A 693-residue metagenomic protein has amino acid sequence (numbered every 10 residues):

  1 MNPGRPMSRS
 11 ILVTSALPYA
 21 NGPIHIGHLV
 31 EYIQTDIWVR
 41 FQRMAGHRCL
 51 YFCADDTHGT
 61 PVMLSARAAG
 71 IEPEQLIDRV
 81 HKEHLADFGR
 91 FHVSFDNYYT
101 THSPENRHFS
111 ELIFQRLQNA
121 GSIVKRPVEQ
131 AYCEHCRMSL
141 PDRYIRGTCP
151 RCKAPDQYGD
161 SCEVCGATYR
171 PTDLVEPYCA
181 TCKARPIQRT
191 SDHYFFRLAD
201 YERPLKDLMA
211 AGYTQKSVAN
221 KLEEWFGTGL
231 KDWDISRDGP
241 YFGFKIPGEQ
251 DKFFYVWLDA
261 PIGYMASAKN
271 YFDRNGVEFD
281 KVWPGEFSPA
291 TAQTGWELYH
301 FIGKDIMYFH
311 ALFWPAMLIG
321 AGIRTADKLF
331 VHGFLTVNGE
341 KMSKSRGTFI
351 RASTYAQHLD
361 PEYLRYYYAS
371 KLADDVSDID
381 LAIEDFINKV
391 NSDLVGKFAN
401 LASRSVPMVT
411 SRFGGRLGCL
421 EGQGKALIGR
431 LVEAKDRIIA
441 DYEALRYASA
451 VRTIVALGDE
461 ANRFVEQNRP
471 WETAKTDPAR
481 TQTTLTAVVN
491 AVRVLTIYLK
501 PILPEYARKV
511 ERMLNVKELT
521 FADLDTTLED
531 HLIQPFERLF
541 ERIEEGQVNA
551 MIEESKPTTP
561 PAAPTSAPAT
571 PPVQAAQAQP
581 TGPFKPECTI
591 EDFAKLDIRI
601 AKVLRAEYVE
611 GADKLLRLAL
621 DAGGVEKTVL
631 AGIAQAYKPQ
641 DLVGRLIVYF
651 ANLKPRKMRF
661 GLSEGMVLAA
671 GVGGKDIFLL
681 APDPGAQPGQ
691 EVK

Functional and structural regions predicted by a protein language model:
N2-D207: N-terminal, positively charged nucleic-acid-binding surface of large information/translation enzymes
G4-C53, E105-F109, V175-S411, R452-I454: Structured secondary-structure scaffolds
P18-Y19, M138, P155-Q157, A184 (+14 more regions): Short, glycine-/Ser/Thr-/acidic-enriched flexible segments
I37, Q75-A86, L112, K221 (+4 more regions): A non-catalytic, amphipathic alpha-helix used as a structural packing/dimerization or gating element in enzyme scaffolds
K328-V331, E511-M513, R617: Beta-strand segments within the central parallel beta-sheet cores of soluble alpha/beta enzyme folds
D385-E421, R430-L532, F650: Helix-rich, typically C-terminal accessory recognition domains appended to large enzymatic cores
A507-D592: Intrinsic disorder at enzyme termini
P568-K693: Phosphate-backbone binding interfaces of nucleic-acid-interacting proteins
